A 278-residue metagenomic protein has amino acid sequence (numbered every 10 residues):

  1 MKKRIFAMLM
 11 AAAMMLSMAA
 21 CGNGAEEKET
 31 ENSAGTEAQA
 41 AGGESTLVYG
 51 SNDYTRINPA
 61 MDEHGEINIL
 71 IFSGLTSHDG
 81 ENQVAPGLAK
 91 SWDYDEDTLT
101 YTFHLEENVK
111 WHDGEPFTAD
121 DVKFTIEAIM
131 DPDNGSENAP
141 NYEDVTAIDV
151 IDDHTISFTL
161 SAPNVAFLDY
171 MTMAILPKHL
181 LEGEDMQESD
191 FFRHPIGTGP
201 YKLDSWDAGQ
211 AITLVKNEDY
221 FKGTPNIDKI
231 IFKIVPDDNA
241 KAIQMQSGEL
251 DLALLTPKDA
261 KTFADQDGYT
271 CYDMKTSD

Functional and structural regions predicted by a protein language model:
M1-L47, I57, Q83-P86, Y94 (+1 more regions): Short, low-complexity disordered leader/linker segments with a strong preference for bacterial N-terminal type II
G43-T55, K90, T100-F103, V122-T125 (+4 more regions): Short, well-ordered beta-strand elements
S45, T262-M274: Ligand-binding "clamshell"
G50-Y94, E127, I196: N-terminal lobe/hinge region of extracytoplasmic solute-binding protein
D79, T172-T224, K229: Gly/Pro-rich hinge or "lid" segments in bacterial periplasmic/extracellular proteins
S91-N134, S157: Aromatic- and charge-enriched surface segment that lines or borders ligand/interaction sites
D93, D97, P140-L181: Surface-exposed binding/hinge segments that line and control ligand-binding clefts or catalytic entry sites
E218-F263: Ligand-site clamp/hinge motif
